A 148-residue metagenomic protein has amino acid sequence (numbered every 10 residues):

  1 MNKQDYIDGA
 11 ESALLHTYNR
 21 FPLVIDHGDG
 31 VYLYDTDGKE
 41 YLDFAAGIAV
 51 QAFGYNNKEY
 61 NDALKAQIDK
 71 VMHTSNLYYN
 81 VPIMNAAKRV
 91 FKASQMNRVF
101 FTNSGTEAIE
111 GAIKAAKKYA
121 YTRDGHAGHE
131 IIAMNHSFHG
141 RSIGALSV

Functional and structural regions predicted by a protein language model:
M1-D29, L77: Active-site-adjacent loop/helix segments that line or gate small-molecule/cofactor pockets in enzymes
A13, T17, Q67-V71, A93 (+1 more regions): Change "in soluble alpha/beta enzymes" to "in soluble alpha/beta proteins
P22-D43: Active-site and channel-lining beta-strand-loop segments that bind or position nucleotide-derived/phosphorylated
Y41, G47-L77, A87-N103: Glycine-rich phosphate-binding segment of PLP-dependent enzymes
A45-A46, S147: Short clusters of small/polar residues that mark proteolytic maturation junctions
R89-V148: PLP-dependent aspartate aminotransferase-fold enzymes
